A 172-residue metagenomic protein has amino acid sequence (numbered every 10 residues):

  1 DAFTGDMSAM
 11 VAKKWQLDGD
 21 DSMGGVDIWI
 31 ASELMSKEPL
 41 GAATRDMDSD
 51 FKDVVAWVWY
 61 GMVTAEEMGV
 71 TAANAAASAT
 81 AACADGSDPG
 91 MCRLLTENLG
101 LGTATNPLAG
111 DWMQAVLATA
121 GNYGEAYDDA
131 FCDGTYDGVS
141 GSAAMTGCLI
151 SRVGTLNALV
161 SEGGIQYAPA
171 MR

Functional and structural regions predicted by a protein language model:
D1-W29: A ligand-binding cleft/hinge motif common to bilobed small-molecule-binding domains
G25, A31-Q114, G121-E125, D137-V139 (+2 more regions): Extended ligand-binding regions for polar small-molecule ligands
A120-C148: C-terminal capping/gating helix-and-loop segments adjacent to ligand/active sites or protein-protein/ligand interfaces
I150-V153: Start-of-domain marker
